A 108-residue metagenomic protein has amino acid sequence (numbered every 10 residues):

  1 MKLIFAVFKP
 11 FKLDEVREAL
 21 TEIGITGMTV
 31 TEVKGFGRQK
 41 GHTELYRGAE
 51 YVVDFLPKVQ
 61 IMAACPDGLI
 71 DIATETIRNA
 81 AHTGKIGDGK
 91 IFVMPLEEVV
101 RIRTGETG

Functional and structural regions predicted by a protein language model:
M1-G108: Positively charged, small/polar-rich N-terminal and surface patches that mediate targeting and assembly and bind
